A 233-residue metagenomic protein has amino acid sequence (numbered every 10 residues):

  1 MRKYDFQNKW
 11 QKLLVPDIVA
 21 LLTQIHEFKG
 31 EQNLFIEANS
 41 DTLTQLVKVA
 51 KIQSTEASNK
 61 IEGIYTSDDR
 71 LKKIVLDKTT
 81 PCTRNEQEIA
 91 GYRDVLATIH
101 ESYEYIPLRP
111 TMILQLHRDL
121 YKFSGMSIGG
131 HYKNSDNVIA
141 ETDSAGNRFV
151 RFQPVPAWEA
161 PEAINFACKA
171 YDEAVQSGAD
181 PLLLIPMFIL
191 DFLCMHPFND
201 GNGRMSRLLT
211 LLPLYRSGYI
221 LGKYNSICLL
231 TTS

Functional and structural regions predicted by a protein language model:
M1-S233: FIC/Doc superfamily catalytic core
